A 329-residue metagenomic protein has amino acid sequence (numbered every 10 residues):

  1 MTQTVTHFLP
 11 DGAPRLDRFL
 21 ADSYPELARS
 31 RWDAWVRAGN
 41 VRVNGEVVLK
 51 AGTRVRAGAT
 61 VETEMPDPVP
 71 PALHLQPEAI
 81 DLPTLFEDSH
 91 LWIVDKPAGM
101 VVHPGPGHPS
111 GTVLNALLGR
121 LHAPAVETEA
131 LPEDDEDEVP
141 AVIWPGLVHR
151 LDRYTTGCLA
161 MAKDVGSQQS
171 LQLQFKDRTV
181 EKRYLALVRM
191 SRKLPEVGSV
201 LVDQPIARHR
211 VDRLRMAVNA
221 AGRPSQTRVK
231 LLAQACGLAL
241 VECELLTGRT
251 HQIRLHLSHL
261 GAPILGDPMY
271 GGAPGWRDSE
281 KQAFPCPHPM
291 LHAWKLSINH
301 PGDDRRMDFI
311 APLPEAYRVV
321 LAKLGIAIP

Functional and structural regions predicted by a protein language model:
M1-A34, I80-L82, V211, A220-Q226 (+4 more regions): Pseudouridine synthases involved in rRNA/tRNA modification
M1-L201, P205, R210, I310-A327: RNA pseudouridine synthases
G45, V241-E244: Short histidine-centered loop motifs in beta-beta connectors
R56-T60, R249, R305: Structural motif
W92, Y184, A239-V241, H292-W294: Short beta-strand micro-motifs in enzyme catalytic cores
L147, R228, A239-E242: Conserved structural locus in ABC ATPase nucleotide-binding domains
A217: Flavin (primarily FAD) cofactor-binding/catalytic cores of flavoenzymes
